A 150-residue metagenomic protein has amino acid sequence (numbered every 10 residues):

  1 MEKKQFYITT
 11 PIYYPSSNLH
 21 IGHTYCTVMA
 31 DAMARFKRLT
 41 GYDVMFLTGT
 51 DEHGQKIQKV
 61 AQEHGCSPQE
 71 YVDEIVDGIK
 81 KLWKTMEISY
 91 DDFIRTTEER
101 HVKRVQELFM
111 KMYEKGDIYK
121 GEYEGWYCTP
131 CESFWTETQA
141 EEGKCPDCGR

Functional and structural regions predicted by a protein language model:
M1-R150: N-terminal, positively charged nucleic-acid-binding surface of large information/translation enzymes
